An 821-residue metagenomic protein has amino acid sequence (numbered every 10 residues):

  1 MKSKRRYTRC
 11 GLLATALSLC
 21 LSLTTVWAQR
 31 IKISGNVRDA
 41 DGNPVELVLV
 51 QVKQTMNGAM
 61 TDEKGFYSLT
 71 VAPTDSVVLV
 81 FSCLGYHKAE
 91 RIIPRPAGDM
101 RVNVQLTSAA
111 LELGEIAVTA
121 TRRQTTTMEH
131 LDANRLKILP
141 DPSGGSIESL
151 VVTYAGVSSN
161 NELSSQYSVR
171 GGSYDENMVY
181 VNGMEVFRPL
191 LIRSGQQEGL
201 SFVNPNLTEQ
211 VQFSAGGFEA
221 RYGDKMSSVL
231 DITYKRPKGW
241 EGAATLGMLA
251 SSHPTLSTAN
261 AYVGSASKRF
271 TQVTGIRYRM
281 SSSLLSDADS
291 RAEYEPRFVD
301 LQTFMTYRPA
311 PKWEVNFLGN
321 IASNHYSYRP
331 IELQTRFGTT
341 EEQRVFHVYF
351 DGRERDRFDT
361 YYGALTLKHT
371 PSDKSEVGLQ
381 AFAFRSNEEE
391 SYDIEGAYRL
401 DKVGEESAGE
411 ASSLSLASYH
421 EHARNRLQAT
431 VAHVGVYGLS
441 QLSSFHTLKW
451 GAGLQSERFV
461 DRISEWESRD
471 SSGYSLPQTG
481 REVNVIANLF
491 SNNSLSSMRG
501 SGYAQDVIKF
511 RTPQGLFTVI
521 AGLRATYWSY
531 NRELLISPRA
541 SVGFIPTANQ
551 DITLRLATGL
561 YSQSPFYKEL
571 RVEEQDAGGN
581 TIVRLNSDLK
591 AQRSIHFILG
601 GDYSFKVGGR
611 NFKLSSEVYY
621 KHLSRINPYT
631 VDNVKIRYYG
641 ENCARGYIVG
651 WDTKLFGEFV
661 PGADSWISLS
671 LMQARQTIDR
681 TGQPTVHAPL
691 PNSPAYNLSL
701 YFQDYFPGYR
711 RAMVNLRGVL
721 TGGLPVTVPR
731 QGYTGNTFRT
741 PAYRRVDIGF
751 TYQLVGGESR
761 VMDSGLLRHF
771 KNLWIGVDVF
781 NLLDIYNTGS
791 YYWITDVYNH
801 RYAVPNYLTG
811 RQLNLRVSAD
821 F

Functional and structural regions predicted by a protein language model:
R38-D41, V48-K53, S82-H87, P96-P140 (+3 more regions): Short, acidic, small-residue-rich periplasmic hinge/interaction motif at the N-terminus of Gram-negative outer-membrane
S68, I138, E185-S214, T303: Short acidic/polar hinge/loop motifs at secondary-structure boundaries that mediate gating or recognition
D99-Q105, I147-L150, S165-Y167, G195-S201 (+2 more regions): N-terminal periplasmic accessory domains that precede and gate Gram-negative outer-membrane beta-barrel machines
E198-S201, E209-F218, V229-S265, T274-Y278 (+3 more regions): Short strand-turn segments of transmembrane beta-barrel domains in outer membranes, especially the first one or two
P254-M280, S290-P330, E354-A383: Transmembrane beta-barrel wall of Gram-negative outer-membrane proteins
E376-F382, E389-E390, D588-N642, Y647 (+1 more regions): Membrane-embedded beta-barrel scaffold of Gram-negative outer-membrane proteins
T512-G515, Y619-H622, Y639-V728: Gram-negative outer-membrane beta-barrel transporters
V719-T727, Y752-F821: C-terminal beta-signal and adjacent terminal beta-strands/loops of Gram-negative outer-membrane beta-barrel proteins
